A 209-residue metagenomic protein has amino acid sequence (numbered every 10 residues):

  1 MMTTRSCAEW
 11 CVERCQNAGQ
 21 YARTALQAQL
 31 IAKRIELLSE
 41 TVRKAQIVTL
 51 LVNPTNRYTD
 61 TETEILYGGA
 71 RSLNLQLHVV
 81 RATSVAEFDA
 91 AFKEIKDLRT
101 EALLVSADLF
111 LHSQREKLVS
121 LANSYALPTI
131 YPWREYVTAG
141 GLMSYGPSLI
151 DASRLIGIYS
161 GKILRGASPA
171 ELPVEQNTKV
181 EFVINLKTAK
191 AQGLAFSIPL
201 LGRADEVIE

Functional and structural regions predicted by a protein language model:
M1-E209: Short hydrophobic alpha-helices and adjacent helix-cap/hinge residues
